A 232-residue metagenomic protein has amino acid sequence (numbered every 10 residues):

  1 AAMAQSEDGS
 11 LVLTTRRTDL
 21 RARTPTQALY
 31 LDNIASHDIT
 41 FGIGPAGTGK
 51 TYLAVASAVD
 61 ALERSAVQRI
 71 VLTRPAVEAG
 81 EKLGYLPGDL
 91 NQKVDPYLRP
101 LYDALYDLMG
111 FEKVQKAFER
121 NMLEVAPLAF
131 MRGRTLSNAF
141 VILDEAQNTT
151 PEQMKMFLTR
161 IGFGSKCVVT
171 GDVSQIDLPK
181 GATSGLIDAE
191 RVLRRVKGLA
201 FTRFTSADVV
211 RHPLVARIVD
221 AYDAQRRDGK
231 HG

Functional and structural regions predicted by a protein language model:
A1-E7: Interdomain "pre-motor" coupling segment immediately N-terminal to P-loop NTPase/helicase cores
E7-D19: Conserved adenine-nucleotide phosphate-binding loops and their immediately adjacent elements
R17-T18, A22-P25, D32, S36-L143 (+1 more regions): Conserved helicase motor core of SF1/SF2 NTP-dependent helicases
